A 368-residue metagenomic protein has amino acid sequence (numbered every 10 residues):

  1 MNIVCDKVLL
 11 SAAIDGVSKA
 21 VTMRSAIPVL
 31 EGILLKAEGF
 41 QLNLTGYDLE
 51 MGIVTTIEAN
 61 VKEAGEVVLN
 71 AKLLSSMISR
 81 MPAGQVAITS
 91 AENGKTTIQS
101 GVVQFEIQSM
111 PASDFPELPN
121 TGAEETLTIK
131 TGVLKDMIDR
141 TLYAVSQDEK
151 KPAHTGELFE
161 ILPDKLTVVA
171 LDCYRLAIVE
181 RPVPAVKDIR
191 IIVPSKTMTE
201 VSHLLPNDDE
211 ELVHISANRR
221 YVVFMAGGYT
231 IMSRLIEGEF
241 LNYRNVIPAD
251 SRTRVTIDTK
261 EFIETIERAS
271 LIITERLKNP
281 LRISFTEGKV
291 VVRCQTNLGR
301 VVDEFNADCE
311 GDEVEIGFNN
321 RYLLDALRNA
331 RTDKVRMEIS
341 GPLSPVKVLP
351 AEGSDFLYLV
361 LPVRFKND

Functional and structural regions predicted by a protein language model:
M1-D368: Structural preference for solvent-exposed beta-strand-turn elements and adjacent flexible terminal/loop segments within
